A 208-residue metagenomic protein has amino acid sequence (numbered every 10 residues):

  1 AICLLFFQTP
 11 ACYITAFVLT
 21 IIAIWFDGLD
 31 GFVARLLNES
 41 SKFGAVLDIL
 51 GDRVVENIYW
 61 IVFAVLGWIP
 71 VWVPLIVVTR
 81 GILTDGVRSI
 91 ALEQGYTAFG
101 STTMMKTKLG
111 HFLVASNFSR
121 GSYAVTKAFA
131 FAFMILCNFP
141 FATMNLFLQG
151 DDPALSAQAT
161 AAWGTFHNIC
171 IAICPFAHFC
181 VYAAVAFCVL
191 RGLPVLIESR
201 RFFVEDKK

Functional and structural regions predicted by a protein language model:
I2-A11: Short, hydrophobic transmembrane alpha-helix segments
P10-I14, P70: Membrane-lumen (extracellular) interface motif
I14-I21: Structural signature of hydrophobic alpha-helical transmembrane segments
V18, I49-K208: A feature for the membrane-embedded catalytic helix bundles of lipid/isoprenoid biosynthetic enzymes
G28-G31, D85: Short helical (or helix-break) motifs at transmembrane helix termini and adjacent helical loops in multi-pass membrane
S41-L50: Short, amphipathic, aromatic/basic-enriched membrane-interface segments that mark the entry/exit of transmembrane
